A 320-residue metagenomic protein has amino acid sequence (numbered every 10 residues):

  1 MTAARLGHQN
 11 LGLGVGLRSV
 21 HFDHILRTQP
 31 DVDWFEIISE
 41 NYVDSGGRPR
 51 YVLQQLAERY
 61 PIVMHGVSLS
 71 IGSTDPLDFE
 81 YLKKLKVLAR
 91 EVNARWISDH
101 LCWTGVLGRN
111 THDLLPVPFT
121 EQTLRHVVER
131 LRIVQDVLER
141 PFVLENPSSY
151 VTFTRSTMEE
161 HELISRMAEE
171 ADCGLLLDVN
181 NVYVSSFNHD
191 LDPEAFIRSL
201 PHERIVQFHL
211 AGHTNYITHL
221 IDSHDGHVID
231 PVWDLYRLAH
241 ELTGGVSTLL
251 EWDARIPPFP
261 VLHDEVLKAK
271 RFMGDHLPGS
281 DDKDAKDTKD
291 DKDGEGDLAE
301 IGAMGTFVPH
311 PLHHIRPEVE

Functional and structural regions predicted by a protein language model:
M1-V87: N-terminal pre-domain/capping segments
F22-D23, S39-Y51, S70-E80, Y150-M158 (+3 more regions): Acidic-and-aromatic substrate-binding clefts and catalytic sites of carbohydrate-active enzymes
I25-P30, G47-M64, E80-R95, R132-V137 (+3 more regions): Acidic (Asp/Glu)-rich catalytic clusters
F35, I97, D178, F208 (+1 more regions): Conserved, mostly hydrophobic/aromatic
G46, P76, L114-T120, L124 (+1 more regions): Gly/Pro-rich active-site loop or hairpin
D78-L175: Active-site acidic/histidine proton-transfer and metal-coordination neighborhood in alpha/beta enzyme cores
P258-D281: C-terminal helical cap(s) of enzyme catalytic domains, especially alpha/beta-barrels
S280-E295: Compositionally biased, intrinsically disordered low-complexity segments enriched for polar/charged residues
